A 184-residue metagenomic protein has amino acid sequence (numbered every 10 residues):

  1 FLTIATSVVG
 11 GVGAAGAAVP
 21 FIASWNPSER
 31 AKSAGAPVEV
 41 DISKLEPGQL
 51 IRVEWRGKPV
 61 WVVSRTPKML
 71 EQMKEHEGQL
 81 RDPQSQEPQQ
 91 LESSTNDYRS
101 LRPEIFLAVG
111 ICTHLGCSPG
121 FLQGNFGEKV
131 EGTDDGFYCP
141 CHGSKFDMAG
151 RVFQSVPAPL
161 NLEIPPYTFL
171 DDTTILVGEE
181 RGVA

Functional and structural regions predicted by a protein language model:
I4-A5, G10-K58: C-terminal segment of N-terminal export signals and the immediately downstream linker at the start of the mature
P20, P37-D41, S64, E131 (+1 more regions): A sequence-level detector of short, solvent-exposed, charge-rich linear segments
I42, W55, V63-S64, V109 (+2 more regions): Pocket-edge structural micro-motifs
G48-T95: Extracytoplasmic/periplasmic/luminal assembly and interaction segments in envelope/secretory/respiratory proteins
G78-A184: Rieske [2Fe-2S] iron-sulfur-binding domain
